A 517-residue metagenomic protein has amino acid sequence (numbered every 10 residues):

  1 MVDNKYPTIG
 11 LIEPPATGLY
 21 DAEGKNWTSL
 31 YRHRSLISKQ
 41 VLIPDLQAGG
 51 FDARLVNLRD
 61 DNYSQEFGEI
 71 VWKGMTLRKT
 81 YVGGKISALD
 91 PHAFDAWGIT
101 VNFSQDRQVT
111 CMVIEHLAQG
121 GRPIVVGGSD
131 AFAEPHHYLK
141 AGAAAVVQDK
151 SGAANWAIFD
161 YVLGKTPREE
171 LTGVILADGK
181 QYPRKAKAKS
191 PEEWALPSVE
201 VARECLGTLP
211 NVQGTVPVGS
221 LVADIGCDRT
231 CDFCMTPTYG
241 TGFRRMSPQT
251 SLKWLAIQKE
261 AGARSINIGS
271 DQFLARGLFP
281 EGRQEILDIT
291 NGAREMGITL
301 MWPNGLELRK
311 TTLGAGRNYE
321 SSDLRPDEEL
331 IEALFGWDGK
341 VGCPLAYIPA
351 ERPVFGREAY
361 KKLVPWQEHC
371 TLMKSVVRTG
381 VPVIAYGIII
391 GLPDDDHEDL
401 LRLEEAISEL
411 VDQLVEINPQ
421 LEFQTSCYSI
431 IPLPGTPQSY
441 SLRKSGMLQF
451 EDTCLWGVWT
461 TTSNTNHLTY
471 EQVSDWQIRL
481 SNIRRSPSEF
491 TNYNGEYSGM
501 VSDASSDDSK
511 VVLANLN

Functional and structural regions predicted by a protein language model:
M1-L11, T28, Q47-D52, R78-K79 (+4 more regions): Radical SAM enzyme core and accessory elements
V2-I9, P15-G24, I175-A223: N-terminal [4Fe-4S]-dependent radical SAM core
G18-D21, N62-S64, D130-H137, R229 (+6 more regions): Flexible glycine/acidic-rich beta-alpha junction loops that bind and position SAM and/or redox cofactors in anaerobic
Y20-K39: Glycine- and acidic-residue-enriched helix-capping/strand-helix junction motifs
R34, P197-V383, I390-L392: Radical SAM [4Fe-4S] cluster-binding motif and immediate context
R54, L58-D60, V71-K187, G435: Glycine-rich beta-alpha loop elements in corrinoid/cobalamin-binding modules across cobalamin-dependent enzymes
L55-N62, T100, T238, N304 (+2 more regions): Residue-level recognition of beta-strand->loop/alpha-helix junctions
H137-A157, R325-L345, A406-C427, D452-T453: Structural recognition of alpha->loop->beta junctions
